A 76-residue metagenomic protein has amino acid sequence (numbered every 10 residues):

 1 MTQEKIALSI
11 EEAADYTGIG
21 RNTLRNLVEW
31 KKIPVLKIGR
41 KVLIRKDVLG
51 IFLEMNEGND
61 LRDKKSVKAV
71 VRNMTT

Functional and structural regions predicted by a protein language model:
M1-N26, K46-T76: Basic Lys/Arg-rich amphipathic helical interaction modules
E4-K5, W30, K41: Helix-turn-helix/winged-helix DNA-binding modules
L36-V42: Short Lys/Arg-enriched helix C-cap and helix-to-coil transition segments that create basic nucleic-acid-contact patches
